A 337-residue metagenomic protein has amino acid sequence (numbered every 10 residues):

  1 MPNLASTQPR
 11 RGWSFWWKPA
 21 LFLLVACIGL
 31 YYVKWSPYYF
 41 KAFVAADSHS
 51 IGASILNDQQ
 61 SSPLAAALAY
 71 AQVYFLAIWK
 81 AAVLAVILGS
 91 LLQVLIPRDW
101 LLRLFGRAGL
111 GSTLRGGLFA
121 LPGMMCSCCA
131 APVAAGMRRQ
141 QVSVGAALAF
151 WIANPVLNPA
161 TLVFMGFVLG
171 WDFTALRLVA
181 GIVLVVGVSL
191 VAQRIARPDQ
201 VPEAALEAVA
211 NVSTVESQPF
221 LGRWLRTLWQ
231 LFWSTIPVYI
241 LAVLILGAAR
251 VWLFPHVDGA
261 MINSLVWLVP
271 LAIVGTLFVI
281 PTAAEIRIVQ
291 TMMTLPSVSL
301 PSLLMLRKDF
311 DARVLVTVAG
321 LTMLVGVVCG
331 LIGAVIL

Functional and structural regions predicted by a protein language model:
M1-L24, F40-S62, R197-T227: Intrinsically disordered, low-complexity non-transmembrane regions of multi-pass membrane transporters
W17-F22, A26-F40, R103, R107 (+3 more regions): Juxtamembrane and boundary regions of transmembrane helices in multi-pass small-molecule transporters and channels
D58-Q60, A71, F75, L102-A108 (+4 more regions): Helix-boundary and loop/linker segments of multi-pass membrane transporters
A65-K80: Individual transmembrane alpha-helix segments
L68, A85, L95-F105, L221-V289: Transmembrane helical segments that form the transport core of multi-pass membrane transport proteins
A77, A81, A85, G89 (+13 more regions): Alpha-helical transmembrane segments in multi-pass membrane proteins
G89, Q93, G123, L184-A192 (+5 more regions): Alpha-helical transmembrane segments of multipass membrane proteins
A120-L178, W252-V314: Membrane-interfacial helix-loop connectors
